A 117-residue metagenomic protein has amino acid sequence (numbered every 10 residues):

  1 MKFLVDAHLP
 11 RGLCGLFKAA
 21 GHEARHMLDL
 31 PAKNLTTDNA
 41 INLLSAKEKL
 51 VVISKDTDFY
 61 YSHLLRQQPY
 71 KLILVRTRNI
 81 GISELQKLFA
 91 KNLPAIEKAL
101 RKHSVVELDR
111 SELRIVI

Functional and structural regions predicted by a protein language model:
K2-V51: N-terminal first-folded block
A19, A90-K91, A95: Ribonuclease/tRNase effector modules and their secretory precursors
R25, I53, I73-V75, V106: Hydrophobic/aromatic beta-strand patches that form the interior of the parallel beta-sheet core in alpha/beta enzyme
M27, S62, V116: Residues that scaffold the ATP/ADP-binding catalytic core of kinase and kinase-like folds
S45-H63: Acidic, metal-binding active-site segment of PIN/NYN-like and related structure-specific nucleases
Y60-F89: Mid-chain, well-packed structural core segment of small domains
A95-I117: Charged phosphate-binding loop/patch that engages nucleotide di/tri-phosphates or the phosphate backbone of nucleic
